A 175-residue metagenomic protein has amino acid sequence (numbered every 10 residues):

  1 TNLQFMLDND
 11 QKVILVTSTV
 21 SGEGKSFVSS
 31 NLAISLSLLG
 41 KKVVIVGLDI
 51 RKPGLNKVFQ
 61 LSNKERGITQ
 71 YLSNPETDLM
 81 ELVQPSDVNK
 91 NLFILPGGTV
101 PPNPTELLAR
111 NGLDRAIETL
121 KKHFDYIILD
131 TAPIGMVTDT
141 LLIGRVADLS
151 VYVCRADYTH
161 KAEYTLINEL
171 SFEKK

Functional and structural regions predicted by a protein language model:
T1-K175: P-loop NTP-binding module
